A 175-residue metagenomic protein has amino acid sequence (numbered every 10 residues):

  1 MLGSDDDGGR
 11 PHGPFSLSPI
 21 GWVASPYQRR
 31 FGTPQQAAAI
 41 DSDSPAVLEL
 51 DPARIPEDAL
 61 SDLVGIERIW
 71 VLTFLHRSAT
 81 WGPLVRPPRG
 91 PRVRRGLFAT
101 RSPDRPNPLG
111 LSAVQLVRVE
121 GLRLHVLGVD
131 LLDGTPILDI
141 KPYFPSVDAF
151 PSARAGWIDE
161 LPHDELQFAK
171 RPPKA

Functional and structural regions predicted by a protein language model:
M1-A113, V117-A175: Glycine-rich, low-complexity intrinsically disordered segments
